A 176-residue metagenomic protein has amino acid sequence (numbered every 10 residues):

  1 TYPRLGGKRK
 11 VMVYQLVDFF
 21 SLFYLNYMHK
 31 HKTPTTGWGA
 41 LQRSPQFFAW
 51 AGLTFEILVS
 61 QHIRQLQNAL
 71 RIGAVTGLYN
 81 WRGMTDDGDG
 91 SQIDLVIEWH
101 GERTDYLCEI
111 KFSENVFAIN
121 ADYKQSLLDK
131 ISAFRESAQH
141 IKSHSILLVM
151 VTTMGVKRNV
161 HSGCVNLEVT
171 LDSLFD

Functional and structural regions predicted by a protein language model:
T1-I93: Accessory nucleic acid-recognition modules appended to NTPase machines
N26-M28, L107-E109, I119-N120, V160-G163: Short conserved micro-motifs at the rims of enzyme active sites and ligand-binding pockets
T33-P34, R71-A74, G88-I93, E102-C108 (+2 more regions): Extended hydrophobic-aromatic, low-complexity segments
I63, I93-E114, L127, L148: Conserved catalytic cores of phosphodiester-cleaving nucleases, focusing on short active-site segments
F112-N115, T153-G155: Short, glycine/serine-rich, charged loops/turns that create anion-binding and catalytic segments at active sites
S113-A133: Mg2+/Mn2+-dependent nuclease catalytic core
D129-S143: Arginine/glycine-rich "motif VI" loop of SF2 helicases in the C-terminal RecA-like domain
K142-D176: Domain-level recognition of nuclease-like catalytic cores that cleave nucleotide substrates
